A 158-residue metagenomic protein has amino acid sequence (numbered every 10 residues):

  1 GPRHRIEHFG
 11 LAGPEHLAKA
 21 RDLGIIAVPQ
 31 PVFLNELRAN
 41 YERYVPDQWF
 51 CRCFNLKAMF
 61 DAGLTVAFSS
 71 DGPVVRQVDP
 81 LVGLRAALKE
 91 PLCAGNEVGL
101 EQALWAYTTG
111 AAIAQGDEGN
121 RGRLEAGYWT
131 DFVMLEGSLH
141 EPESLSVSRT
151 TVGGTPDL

Functional and structural regions predicted by a protein language model:
G1-H4, F9, P14-R21, I25 (+3 more regions): His/Asp/Glu-enriched, well-ordered alpha-helical/loop segment that forms or immediately abuts the divalent-metal
